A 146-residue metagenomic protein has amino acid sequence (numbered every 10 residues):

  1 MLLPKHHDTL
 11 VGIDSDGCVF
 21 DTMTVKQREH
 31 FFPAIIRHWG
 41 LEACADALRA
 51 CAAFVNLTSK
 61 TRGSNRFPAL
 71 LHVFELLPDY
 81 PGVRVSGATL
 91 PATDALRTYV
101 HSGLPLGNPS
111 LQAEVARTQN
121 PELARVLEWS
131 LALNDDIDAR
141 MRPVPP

Functional and structural regions predicted by a protein language model:
L2-P4: Short loop/turn motifs at secondary-structure junctions and domain boundaries
H6-H7, C18-P146: Alpha-helical substrate-recognition element adjacent to the catalytic core
L10-G12: Hydrophobic "anchor" residues on beta-strands that sit immediately upstream of conserved functional sites
D14-D16: Acidic active-site catalytic centers that drive phospho-/nucleotidyl reactions and related ester hydrolyses
